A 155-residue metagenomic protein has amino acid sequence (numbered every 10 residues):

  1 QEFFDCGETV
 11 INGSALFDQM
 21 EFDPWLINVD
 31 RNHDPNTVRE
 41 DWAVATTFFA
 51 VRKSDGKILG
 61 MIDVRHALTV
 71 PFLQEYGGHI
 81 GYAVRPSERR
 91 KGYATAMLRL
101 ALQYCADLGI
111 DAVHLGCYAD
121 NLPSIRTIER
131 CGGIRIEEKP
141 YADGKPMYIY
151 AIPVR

Functional and structural regions predicted by a protein language model:
Q1-H79, P86, Y104, Y141-R155: GNAT-family acyltransferases
G56, G92, N121: Conserved G/P- and acidic residue-centered "switch" motifs that form tight phosphate/ATP-binding loops in soluble
I58, S124-I125, R135, K145: A generic structural signal for ordered secondary structure
G81-V84, R90-D107, R126-R130: Conserved acetyl-CoA-binding loop-helix of GNAT-fold acetyltransferases
R89, L115-I125: Conserved beta-strand-loop-alpha-helix junction that forms the acyl-donor binding cleft
C105-G116: Conserved GNAT acetyl-CoA-binding A-motif
G116-C117, G132-I149: Conserved catalytic-core motifs of GNAT/GCN5-like acyltransferases
